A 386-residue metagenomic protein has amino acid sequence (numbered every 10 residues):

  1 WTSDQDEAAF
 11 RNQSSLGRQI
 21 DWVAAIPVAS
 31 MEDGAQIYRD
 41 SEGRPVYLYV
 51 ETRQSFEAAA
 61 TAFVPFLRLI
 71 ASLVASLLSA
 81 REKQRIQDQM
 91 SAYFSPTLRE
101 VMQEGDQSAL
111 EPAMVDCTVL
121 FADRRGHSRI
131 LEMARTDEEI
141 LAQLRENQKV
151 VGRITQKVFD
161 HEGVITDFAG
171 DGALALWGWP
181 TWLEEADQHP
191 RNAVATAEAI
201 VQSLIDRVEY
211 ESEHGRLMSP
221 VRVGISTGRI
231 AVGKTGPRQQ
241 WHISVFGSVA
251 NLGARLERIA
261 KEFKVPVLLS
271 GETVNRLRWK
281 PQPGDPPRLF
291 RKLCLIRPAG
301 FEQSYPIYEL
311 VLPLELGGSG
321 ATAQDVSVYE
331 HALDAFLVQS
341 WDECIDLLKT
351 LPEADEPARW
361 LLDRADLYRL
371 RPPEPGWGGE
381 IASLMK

Functional and structural regions predicted by a protein language model:
S3-P45, P298: Helix-to-coil/beta transition segments that act as allosteric "coupling" elements at the rims of sensory or catalytic
D33-L67: Regulatory loop-to-helix N-cap segments in sensory/regulatory domains that couple ligand/signal detection
A60-V115, R129, E138, K149 (+2 more regions): Regulatory cytosolic signal-relay segments
S108-A195, I243: Catalytic NTP-binding/metal-coordinating core of nucleotidyl cyclase/transferase enzymes
R145-G163, W179-V223, S248-K261, D285-R288: Alpha-helical scaffold within the catalytic cores of cyclic-nucleotide enzymes
D171, L176, L217-G233: A short glycine-enriched loop-to-beta-strand structural element that forms part of the catalytic core of nucleotide
S226-T227, T235, S248-G271, N275: Catalytic/regulatory signature loops of cyclic-dinucleotide turnover enzymes and related class III nucleotidyl cyclases
I230, K261-E343, T350, D355-R364 (+1 more regions): Cytosolic regulatory/linker segments at or just downstream of nucleotide-handling modules in signal-transduction
